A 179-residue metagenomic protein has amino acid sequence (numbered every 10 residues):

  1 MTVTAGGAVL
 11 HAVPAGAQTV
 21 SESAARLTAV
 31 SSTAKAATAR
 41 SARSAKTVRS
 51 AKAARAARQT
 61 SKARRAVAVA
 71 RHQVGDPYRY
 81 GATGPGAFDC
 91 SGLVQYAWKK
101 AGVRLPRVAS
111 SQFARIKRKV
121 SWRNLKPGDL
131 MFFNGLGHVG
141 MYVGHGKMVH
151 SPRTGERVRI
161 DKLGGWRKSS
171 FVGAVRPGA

Functional and structural regions predicted by a protein language model:
M1-R58, A179: N-terminal secretion targeting segments of exported proteins
T2-V3, G75-F88, F133-K168: Glycine-rich catalytic cores of cysteine/serine-nucleophile enzymes that process amide/ester linkages in cell-envelope
S61, K100, W122-K126, F132-N134 (+2 more regions): Extracellular/periplasmic catalytic domains that process cell-envelope and extracellular macromolecules
K62-A66, A70, C90, A97: Stable alpha-helical elements in mature extracytoplasmic
V69-H72, G128-L130: Short, functionally critical alpha-helical segments immediately adjacent to catalytic or ligand/cofactor-binding
D76-K126: Catalytic cysteine-centered active-site loop
G173-A179: Short, low-complexity, Pro/Ser/Thr/Gly-rich segments in the mature regions of secreted, periplasmic
